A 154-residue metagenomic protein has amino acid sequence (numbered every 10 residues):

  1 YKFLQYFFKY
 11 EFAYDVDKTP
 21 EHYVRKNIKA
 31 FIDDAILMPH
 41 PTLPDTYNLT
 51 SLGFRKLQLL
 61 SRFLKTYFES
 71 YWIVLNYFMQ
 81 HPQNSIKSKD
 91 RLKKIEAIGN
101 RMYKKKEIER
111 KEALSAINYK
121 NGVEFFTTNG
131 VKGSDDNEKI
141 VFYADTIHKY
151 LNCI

Functional and structural regions predicted by a protein language model:
Y1-I154: Membrane-interfacial terminal anchoring regions of lipid-handling membrane enzymes
